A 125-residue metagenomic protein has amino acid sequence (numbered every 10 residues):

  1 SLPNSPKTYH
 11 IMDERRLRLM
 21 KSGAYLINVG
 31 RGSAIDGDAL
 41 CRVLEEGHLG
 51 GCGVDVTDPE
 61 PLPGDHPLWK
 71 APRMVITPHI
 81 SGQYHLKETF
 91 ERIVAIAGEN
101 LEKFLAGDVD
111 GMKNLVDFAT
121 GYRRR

Functional and structural regions predicted by a protein language model:
S1-P67: Rossmann-like adenosine-cofactor binding region
E60-R125: C-terminal helix-to-coil terminal segments
